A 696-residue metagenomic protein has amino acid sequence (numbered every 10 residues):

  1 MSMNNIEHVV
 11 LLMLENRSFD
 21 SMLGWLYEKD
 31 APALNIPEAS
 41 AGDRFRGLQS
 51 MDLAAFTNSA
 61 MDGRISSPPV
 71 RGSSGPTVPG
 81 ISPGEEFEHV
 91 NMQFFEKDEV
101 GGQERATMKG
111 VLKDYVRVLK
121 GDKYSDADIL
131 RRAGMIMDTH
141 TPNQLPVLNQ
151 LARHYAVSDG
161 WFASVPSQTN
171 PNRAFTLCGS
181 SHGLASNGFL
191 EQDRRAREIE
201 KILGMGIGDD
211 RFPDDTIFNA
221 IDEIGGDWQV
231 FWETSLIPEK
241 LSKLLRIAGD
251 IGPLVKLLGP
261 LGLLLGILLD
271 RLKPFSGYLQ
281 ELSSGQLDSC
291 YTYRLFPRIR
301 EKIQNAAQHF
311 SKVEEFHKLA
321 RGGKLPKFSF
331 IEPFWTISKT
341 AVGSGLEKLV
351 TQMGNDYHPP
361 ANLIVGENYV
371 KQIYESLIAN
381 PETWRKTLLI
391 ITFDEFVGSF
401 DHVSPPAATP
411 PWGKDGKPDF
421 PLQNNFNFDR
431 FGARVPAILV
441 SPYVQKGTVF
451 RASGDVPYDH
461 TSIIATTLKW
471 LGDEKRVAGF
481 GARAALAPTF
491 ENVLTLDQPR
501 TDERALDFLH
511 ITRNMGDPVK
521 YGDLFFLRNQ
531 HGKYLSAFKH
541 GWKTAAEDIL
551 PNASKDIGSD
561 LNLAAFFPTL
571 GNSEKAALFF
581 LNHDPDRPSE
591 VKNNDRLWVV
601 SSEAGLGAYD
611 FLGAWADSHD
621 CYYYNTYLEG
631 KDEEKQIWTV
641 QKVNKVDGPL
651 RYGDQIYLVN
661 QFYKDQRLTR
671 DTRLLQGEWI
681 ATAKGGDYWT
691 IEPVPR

Functional and structural regions predicted by a protein language model:
M1-P518: N-terminal pro-sequences and low-complexity stem/linker regions of secreted or lumenal proteins
N514-R696: Lectin-like carbohydrate-binding module/patch detector with strong preference for beta-trefoil
